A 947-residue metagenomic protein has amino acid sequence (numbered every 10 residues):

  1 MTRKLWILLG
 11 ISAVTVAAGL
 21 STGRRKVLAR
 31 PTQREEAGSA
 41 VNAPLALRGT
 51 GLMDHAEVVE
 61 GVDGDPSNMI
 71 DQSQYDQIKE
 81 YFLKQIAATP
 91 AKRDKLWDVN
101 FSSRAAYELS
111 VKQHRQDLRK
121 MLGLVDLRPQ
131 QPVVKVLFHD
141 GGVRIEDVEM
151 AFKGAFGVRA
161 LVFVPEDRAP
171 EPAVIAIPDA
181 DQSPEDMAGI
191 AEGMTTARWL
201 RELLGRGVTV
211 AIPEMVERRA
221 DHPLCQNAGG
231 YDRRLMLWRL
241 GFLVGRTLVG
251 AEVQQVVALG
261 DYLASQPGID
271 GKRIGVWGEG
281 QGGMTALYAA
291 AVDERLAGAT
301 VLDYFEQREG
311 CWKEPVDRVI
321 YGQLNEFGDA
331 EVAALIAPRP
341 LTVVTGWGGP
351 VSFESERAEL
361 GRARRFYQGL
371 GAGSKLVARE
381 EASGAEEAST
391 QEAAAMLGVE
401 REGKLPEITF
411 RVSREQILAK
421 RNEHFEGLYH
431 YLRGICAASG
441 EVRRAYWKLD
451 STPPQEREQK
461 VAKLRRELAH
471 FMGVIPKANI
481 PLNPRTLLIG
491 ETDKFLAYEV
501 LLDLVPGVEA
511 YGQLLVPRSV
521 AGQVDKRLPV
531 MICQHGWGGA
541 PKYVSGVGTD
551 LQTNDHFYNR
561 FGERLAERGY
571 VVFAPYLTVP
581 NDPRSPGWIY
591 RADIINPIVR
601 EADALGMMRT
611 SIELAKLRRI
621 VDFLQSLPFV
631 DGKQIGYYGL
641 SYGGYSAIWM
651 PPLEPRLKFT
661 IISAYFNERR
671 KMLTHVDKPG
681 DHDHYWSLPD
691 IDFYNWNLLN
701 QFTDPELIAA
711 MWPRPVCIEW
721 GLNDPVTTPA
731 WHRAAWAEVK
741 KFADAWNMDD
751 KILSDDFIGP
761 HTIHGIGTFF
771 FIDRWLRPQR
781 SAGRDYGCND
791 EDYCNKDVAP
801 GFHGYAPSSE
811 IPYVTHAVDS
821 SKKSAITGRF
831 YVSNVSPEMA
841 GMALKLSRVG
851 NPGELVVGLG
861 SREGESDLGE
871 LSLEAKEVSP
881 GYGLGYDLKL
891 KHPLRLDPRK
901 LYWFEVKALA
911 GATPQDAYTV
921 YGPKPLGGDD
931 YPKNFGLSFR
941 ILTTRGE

Functional and structural regions predicted by a protein language model:
M1-I7, V27-L28, E36-A37, V41: N-terminal export leaders
G19-E35: Signal peptide processing junction and immediate N-terminal pro/mature segment of secreted/exported proteins
N42-R159, P165-A169, G245-L248, D261-A264 (+8 more regions): Alpha/beta-hydrolase-fold serine-hydrolase catalytic core, especially in secreted/extracellular enzymes
A169, V174-L259, A264, E279 (+5 more regions): Cap/lid segment of the alpha/beta-hydrolase catalytic domain
E171, L296, L528, L657 (+2 more regions): Short beta-strand segments enriched for Tyr within beta-sheet-rich domains, predominantly fibronectin type III
A258-V332, R619-D681, S687-D690, N697: Primarily recognizes the serine-hydrolase "nucleophile elbow" in alpha/beta-hydrolase and SGNH/GDSL folds
N795-G864, K876-Y882, H892-L901, E905-E947: Beta-sheet-rich sandwich/jelly-roll-like modules and their strand-loop junctions
L884-L888: Short strand-edge motifs at loop-to-beta-strand transitions and within beta-strands of extracellular beta-rich domains
